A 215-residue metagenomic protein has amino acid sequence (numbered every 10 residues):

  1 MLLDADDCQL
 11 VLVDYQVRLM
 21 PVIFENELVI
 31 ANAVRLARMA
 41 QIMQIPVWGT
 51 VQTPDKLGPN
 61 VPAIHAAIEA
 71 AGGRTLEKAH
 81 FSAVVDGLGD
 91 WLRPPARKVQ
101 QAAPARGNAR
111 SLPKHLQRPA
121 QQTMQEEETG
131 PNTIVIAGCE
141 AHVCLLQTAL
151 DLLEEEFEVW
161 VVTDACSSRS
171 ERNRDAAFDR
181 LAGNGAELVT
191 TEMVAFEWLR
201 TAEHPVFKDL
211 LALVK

Functional and structural regions predicted by a protein language model:
L2, D6, K56-K215: Active-site-adjacent betaalpha module
A5-L10, I23-P54: A short alpha/beta connector and helix-capping loop motif
Y15, G49-Q52, T163, E192: A cross-domain feature marking catalytic cores of carbohydrate-active enzymes and several ubiquitous metabolic/repair
V17-P21: Short acidic, Gly/Ser-rich segments with clustered Asp/Glu that frequently serve as metal-coordination loops in enzyme
